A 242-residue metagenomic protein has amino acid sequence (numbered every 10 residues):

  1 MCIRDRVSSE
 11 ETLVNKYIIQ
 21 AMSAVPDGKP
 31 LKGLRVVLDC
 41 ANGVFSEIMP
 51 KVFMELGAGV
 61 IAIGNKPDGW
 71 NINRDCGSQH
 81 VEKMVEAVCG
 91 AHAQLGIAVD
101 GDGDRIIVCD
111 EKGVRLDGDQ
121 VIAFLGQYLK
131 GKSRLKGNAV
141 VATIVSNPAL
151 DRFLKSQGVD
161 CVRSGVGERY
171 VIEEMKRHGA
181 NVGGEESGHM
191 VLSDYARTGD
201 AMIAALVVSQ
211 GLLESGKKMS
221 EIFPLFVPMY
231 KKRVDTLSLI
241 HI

Functional and structural regions predicted by a protein language model:
M1-D5, I240-I242: Conserved small/polar residues in nucleotide/adenosyl-binding loops
R4, K32, K83-T143, P148-G158: Replace "Mg2+/Mn2+-dependent" with "divalent metal-dependent
R4-C89: Gly/Ser/Thr-enriched, mixed-charge loops and adjacent short helices that form phosphate/oxyanion-binding elements
E10, L38-A41, N73, G118 (+3 more regions): Glycine- and other small-residue-rich loops at beta-strand/loop junctions that grip anionic moieties
I19-M22, E47-P50, M54, E82-C89 (+4 more regions): Predominant activation on well-ordered alpha-helical scaffold segments within soluble catalytic domains
L38, A62-G64, A98-V99, V108 (+4 more regions): General beta-strand structural signal in soluble alpha/beta enzymes
G64-D68, Q120-A123, Q127, G165-Y170 (+1 more regions): Short, acidic/turn-prone active-site loops that include or flank metal/cofactor- and phosphate-binding residues
Q94-L95, K132-I240: Phosphate-binding and adjacent anionic-ligand microenvironments
